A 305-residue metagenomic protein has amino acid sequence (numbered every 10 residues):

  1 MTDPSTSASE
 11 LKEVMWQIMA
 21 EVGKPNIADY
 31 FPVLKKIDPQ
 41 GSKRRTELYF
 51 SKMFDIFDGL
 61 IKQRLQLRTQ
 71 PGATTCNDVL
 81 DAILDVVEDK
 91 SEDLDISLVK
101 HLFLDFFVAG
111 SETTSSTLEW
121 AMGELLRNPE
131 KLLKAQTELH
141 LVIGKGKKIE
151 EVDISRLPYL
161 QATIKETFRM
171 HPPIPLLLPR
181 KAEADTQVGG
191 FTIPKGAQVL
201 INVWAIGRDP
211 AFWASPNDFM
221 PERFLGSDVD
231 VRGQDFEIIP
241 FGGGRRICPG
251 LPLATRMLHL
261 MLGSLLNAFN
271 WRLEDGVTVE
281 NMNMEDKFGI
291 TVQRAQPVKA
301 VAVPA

Functional and structural regions predicted by a protein language model:
M1-T6, R44: Short, polar/flexible loop-turn hinges at active-site or ligand-entry regions and domain interfaces
K12-A28, R45-L118, G146-L157, R223-L225: Conserved cytochrome P450 catalytic core segment spanning the I/J/K helices
V33-T46: Short His/Asp/Glu-rich catalytic/ion-coordination signatures at enzyme active sites or charged loops
M53-I61, V108, S115-M122, A197 (+4 more regions): Hydrophobic, repeat-rich solenoid/adaptor surfaces of innate immune receptors and signaling proteins
T113-K131, Q136-E138, P252-F269: Cytochrome P450 catalytic-core helices
A135, T167, I193-G196, F219 (+4 more regions): Hydrophobic, well-ordered secondary-structure elements that form the walls of internal hydrophobic environments
H140-L141, D235-E237, R245-A305: Cytochrome P450 proximal C-terminal region
I154, H171, E183-D185, I201-V229: Conserved cytochrome P450 K-helix/beta-meander segment immediately N-terminal to the heme-binding cysteine loop
